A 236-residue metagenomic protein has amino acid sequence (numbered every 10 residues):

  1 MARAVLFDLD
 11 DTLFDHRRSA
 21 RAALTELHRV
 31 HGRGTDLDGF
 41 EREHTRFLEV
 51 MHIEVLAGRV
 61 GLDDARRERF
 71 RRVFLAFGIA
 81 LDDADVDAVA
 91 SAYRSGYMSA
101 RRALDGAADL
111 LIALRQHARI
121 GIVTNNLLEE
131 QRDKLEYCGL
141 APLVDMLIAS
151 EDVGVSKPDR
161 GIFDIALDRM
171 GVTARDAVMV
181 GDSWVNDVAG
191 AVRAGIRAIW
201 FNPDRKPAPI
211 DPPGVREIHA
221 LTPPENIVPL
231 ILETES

Functional and structural regions predicted by a protein language model:
M1-V5, R17-R18, R33, A84 (+3 more regions): Asp-based, Mg2+/Mn2+-dependent phosphohydrolase catalytic module
A2-L9, L13-D105: N-terminal helical cap/lid subdomain that shapes the substrate entry/recognition surface in HAD-like hydrolases
Q116-H117: Structured helix-beta-strand junction loops
